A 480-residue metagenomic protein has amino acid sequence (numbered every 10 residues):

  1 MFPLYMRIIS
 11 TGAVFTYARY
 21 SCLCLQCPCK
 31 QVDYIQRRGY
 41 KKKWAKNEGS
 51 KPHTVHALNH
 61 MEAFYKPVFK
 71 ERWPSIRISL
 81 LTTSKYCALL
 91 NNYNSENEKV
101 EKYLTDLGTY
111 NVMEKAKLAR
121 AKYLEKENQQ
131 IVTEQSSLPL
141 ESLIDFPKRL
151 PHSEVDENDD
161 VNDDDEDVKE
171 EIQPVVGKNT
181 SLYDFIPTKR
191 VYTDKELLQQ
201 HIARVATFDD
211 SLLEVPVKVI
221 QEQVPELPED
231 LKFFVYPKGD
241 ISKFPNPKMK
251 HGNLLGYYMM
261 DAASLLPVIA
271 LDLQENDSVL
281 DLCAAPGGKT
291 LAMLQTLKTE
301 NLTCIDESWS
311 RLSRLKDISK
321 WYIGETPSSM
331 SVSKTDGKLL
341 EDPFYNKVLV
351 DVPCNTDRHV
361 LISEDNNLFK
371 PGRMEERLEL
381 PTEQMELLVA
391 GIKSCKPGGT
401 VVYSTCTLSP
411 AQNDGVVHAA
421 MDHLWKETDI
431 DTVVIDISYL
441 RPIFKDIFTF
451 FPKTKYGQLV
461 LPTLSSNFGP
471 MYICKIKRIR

Functional and structural regions predicted by a protein language model:
M1-E48: N-terminal mitochondrial targeting presequence
R37-T296, E307-Y322, T335, L340 (+2 more regions): Glycine-rich nucleotide cofactor-binding entry segment
N92-S95, L361-I362, R480: Helix N-cap motif at beta-to-alpha junctions
L297, T335, P343-A390, C395-G398 (+3 more regions): Mobile active-site "lid"/loop adjacent to the S-adenosyl-L-methionine
N301-D306: Conserved SAM-binding motif I beta-strand of class I
S319-I323, M421-L424: Conserved hydrophobic residues forming the short capping helix/wall of the S-adenosyl-L-methionine
E325-T335: Conserved SAM-binding strand-loop segment of SAM-dependent methyltransferases
V402-R480: C-terminal catalytic and target-recognition region of SAM-dependent MTase-like enzymes, primarily methyltransferases
